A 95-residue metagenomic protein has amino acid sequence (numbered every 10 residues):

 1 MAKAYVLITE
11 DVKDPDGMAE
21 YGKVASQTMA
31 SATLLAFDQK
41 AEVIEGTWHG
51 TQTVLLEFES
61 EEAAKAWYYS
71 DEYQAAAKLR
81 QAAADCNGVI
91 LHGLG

Functional and structural regions predicted by a protein language model:
M1-Q52, E59-Y69, H92-G95: Short S/T/G/P-rich N-terminal loop/turn motif that feeds into the first structured element of a domain
Q52-V54, C86-N87: Generic beta-strand structural signal
E61-V89: C-terminal structural segments of small proteins and small subunits
